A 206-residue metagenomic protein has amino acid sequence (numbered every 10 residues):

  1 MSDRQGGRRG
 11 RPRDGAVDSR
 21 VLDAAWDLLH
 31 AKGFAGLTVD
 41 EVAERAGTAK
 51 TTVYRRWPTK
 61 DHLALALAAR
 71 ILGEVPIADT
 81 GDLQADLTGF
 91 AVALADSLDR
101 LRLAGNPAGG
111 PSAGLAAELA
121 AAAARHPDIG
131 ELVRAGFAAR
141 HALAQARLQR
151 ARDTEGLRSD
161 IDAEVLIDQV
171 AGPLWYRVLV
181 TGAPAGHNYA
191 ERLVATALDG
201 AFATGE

Functional and structural regions predicted by a protein language model:
M1-Q5, D96-R100, A142, A146 (+3 more regions): C-terminal peripheral helix-coil segments that are non-catalytic and often amphipathic
M1-R45, H62: Basic, helix-initiating cap at the start of DNA-binding domains
A31, L65-D99: Amphipathic alpha-helical linker/stalk segments
G47-W57: Short hydrophobic/aromatic patch on the recognition helix
A85, A108-A117, P127-D153: Amphipathic alpha-helical packing segments from all-alpha helical-bundle domains
T88-R125: Helical hydrophobic small-molecule/effector-binding pocket
A122, H126, A138-L166, T181 (+1 more regions): Hydrophobic alpha-helical bundle segments that form small-molecule/ligand-binding pockets
